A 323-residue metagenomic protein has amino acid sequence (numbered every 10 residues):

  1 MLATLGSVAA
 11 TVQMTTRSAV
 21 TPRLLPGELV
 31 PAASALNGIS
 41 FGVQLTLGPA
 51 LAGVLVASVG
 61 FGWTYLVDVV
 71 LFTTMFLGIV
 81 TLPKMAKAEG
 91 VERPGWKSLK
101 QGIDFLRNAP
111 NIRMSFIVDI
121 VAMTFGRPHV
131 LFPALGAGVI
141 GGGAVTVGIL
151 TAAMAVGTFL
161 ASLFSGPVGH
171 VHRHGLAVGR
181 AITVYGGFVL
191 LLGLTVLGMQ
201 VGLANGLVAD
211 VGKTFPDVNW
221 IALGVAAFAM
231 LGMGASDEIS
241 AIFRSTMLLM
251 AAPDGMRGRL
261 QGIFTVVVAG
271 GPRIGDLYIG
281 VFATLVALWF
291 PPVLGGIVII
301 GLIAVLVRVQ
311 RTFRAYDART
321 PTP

Functional and structural regions predicted by a protein language model:
L2-L45, P49: Cytoplasmic helix-loop-helix junction between adjacent transmembrane helices in 12-TM secondary transporters
G6, N37-L45, A122, M154 (+2 more regions): Structural signature of transmembrane alpha-helices in multi-pass secondary transporters
S7-T15, M123-R127, G234-I242: Small-residue-rich segments within alpha-helical transmembrane domains of MFS-like 12-TM solute carriers
T15-T16, V20, S115, L131 (+1 more regions): Transmembrane alpha-helix boundary/hinge residues in polytopic small-molecule transporters
A19-R23, F61, Y65-G95, G169-H172 (+2 more regions): Helix-loop junctions on the cytosolic side of multi-pass membrane transporters, especially the intracellular loop
V43-L55, R273-F282: A gly/Pro-rich, aromatic-decorated transmembrane alpha-helix motif that marks the paired, flexible gating helices
K97-A122, I221-V225: Juxtamembrane cytosolic amphipathic helices that cap and anchor the N-termini of specific transmembrane helices
K100, R107, F132-P133, A137-P323: C-terminal transmembrane bundle of multi-pass solute transporters/carriers
